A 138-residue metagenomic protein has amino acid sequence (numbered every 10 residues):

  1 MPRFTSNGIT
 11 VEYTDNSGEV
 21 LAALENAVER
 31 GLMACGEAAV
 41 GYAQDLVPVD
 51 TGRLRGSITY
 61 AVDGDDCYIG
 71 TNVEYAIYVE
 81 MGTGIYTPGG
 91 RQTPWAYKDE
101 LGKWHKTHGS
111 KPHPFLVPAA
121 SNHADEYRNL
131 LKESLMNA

Functional and structural regions predicted by a protein language model:
M1-A76, T83-A138: Short, Lys/Arg-rich flexible segments
